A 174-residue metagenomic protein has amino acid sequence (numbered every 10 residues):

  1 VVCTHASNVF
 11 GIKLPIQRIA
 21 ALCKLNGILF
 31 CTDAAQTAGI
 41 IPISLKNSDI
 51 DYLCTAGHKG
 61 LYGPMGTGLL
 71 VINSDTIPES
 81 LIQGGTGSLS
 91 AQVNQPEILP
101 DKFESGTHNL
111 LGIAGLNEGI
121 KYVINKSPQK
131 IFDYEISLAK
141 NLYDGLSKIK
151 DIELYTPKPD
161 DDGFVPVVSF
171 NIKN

Functional and structural regions predicted by a protein language model:
V1-N174: Pyridoxal 5′-phosphate
